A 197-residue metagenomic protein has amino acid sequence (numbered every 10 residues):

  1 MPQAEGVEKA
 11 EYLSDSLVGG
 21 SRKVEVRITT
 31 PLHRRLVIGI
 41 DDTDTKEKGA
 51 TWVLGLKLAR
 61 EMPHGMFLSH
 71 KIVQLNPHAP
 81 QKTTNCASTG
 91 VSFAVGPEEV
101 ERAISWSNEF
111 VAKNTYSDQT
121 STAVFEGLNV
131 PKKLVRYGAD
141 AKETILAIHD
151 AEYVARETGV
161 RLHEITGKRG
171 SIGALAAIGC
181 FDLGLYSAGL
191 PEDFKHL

Functional and structural regions predicted by a protein language model:
M1-L197: Conserved mixed alpha/beta catalytic, RNA-binding, or beta-rich assembly cores of soluble enzyme, regulatory
